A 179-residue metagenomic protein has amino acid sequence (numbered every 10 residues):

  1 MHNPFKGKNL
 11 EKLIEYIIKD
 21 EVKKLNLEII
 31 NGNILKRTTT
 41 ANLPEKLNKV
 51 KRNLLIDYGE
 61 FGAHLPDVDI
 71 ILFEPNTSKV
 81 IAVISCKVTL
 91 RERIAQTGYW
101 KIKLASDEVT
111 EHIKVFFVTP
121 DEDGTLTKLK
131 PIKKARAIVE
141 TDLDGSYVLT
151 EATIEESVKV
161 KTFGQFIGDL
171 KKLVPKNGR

Functional and structural regions predicted by a protein language model:
M1-I56: Acidic-basic catalytic patches of nuclease active cores, encompassing PD-(D/E)XK and other metal-cofactor nuclease
N3-K8, V83-R91: Short, charged/polar micro-motifs that form catalytic or ligand-binding hotspots
K24, T110-R179: C-terminal tail/extension regions appended to the core domain(s) of diverse proteins
F61-S78: A structural motif
I70-L72, I81-C86, T97: Conserved catalytic cores of phosphodiester-cleaving nucleases, focusing on short active-site segments
T77-V83, E111: Short, surface-exposed connector motifs at secondary-structure boundaries
I81, Q96-Y99, T127, R179: Elongated scaffolding segments in large macromolecular assemblies, built predominantly from amphipathic alpha-helices
C86-V109: Extended serine/threonine-enriched, polar tracts that run as long, contiguous segments within proteins
